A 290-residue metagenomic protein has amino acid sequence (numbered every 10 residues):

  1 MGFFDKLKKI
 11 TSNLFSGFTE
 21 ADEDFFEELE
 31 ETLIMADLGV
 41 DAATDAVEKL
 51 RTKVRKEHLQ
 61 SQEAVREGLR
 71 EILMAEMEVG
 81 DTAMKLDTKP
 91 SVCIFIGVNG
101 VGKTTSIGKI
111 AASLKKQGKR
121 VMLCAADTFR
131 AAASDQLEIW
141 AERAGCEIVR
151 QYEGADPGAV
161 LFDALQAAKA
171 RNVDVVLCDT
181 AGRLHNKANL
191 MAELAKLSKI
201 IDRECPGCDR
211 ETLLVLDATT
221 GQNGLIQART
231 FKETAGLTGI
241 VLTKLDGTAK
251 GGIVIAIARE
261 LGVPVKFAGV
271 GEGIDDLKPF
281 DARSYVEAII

Functional and structural regions predicted by a protein language model:
M1-F4: Compositionally biased, charge-rich terminal segments
K6-A126, A133-C178: Primarily NTPase-proximal linker/entry elements flanking Walker-type ATP/GTP-binding cores
A21-D24, A83-D87, N99, F129-R130 (+5 more regions): Replace "in large, NTP-powered and nucleic-acid-processing enzymes" with "in large, NTP-powered factors and other
E23, T44, L59, E63 (+5 more regions): Non-catalytic, surface-exposed connector residues within folded enzymatic/regulatory domains
I96-G97, D179, V215, G269: Short beta-strand segments
V101-G108, A131-A133, N223-L225, T248-G252: Short glycine/serine/threonine-rich phosphate/pyrophosphate-binding segments that cradle anionic phosphate groups
D156-R171, H185-I290: Conserved catalytic-core segment of NTP-binding enzymes
A181-R183: Short glycine-rich anion-binding loops that position phosphate/pyrophosphate groups of nucleotides and phosphorylated
